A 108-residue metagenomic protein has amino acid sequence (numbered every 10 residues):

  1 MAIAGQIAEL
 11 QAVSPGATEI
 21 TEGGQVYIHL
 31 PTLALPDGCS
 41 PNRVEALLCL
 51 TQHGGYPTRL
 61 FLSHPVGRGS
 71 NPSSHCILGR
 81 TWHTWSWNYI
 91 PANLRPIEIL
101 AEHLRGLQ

Functional and structural regions predicted by a protein language model:
M1-P41: Strand-helix-loop interaction patch of compact alpha/beta domains
I3-A4, C49, R95: General structural signal for secondary-structure boundaries
Q6, N42, Y56, P96-L100: Amphipathic alpha-helical interface surfaces
L30-I77: Compact alpha/beta protein-protein interaction domains typified by the UBC
F61, N71-Q108: Glycine-centered motif in EGF-like
